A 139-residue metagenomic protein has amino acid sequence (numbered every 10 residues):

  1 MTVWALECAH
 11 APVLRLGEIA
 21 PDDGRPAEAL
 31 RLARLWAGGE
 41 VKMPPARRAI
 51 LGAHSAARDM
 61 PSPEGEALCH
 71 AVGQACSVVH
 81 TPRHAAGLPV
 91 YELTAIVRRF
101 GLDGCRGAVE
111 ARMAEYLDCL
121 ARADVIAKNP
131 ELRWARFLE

Functional and structural regions predicted by a protein language model:
M1-A111: Structured binding/interaction patches within domain cores
V97-E139: C-terminal binding/interaction regions
